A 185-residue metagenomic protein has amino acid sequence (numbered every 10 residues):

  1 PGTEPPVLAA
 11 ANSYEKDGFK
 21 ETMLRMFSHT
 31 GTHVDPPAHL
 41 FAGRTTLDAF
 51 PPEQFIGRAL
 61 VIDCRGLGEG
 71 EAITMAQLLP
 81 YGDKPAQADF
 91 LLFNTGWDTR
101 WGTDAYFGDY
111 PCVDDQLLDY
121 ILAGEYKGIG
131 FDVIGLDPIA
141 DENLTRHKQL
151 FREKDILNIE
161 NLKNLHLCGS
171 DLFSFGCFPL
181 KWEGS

Functional and structural regions predicted by a protein language model:
P1-S185: Active-/binding-site microenvironments in catalytic and ligand-binding cores
